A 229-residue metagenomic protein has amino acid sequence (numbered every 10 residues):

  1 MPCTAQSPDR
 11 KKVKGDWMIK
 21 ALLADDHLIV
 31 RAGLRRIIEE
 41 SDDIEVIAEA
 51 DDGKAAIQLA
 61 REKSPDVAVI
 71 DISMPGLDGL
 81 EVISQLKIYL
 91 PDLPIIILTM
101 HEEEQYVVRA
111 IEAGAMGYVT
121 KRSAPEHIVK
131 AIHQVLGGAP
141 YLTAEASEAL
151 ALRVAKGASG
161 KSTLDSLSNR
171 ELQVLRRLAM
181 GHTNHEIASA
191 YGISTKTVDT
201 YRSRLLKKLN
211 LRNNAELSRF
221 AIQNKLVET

Functional and structural regions predicted by a protein language model:
D43-D51, L59, L211: Short hydrophobic/Thr-rich beta-strand motif most characteristic of the beta2 strand and flanking loop of CheY-like
D52-A55, D78-E81: Acidic catalytic/metal-coordinating carboxylates
K63-V69: Active-site beta3 strand of CheY-like receiver
I72-M74: Receiver (REC) domain active-site loop signature in two-component systems and cognate sites in sensor histidine kinases
Q105-E112, M116-N169, Q173, A215 (+1 more regions): Short, flexible helix-to-coil linker/hinge segments that flank and couple to helix-turn-helix
K161-K196: Helix-turn-helix DNA-binding segment
L206-T229: Basic, Lys/Arg-enriched C-terminal extension of HTH/homeodomain DNA-binding domains
